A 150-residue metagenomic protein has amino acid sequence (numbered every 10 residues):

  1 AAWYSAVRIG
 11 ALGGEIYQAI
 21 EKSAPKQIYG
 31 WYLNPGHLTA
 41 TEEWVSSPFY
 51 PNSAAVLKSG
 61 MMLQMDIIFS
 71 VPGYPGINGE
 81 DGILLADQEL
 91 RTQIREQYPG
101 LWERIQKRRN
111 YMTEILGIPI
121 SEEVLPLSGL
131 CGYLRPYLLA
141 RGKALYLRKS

Functional and structural regions predicted by a protein language model:
A1-S150: Active-site neighborhoods and metal-handling regions in enzymes and metal-associated proteins
